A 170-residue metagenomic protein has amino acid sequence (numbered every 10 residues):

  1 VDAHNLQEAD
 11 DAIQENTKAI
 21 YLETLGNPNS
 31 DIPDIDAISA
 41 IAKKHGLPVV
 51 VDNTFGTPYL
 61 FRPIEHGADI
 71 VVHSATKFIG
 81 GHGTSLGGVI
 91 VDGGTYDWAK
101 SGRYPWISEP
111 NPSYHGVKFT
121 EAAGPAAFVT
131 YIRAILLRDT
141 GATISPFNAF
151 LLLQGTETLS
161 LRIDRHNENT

Functional and structural regions predicted by a protein language model:
V1-T170: Conserved PLP-enzyme active-site core in the AAT-like
